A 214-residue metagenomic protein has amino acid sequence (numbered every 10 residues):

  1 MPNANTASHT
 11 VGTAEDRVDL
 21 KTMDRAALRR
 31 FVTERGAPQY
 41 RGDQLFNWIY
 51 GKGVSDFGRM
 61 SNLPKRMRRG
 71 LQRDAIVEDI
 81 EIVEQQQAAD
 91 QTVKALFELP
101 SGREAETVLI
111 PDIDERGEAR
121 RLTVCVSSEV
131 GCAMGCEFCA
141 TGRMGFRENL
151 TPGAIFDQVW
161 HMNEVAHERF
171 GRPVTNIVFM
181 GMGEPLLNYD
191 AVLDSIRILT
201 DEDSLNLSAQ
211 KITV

Functional and structural regions predicted by a protein language model:
M1-L122: Flexible, acidic/Gly-rich N-terminal and inter-domain linker regions that tether and position cofactor-handling modules
I110-V130, M134-T213: Conserved Radical SAM active-site core
